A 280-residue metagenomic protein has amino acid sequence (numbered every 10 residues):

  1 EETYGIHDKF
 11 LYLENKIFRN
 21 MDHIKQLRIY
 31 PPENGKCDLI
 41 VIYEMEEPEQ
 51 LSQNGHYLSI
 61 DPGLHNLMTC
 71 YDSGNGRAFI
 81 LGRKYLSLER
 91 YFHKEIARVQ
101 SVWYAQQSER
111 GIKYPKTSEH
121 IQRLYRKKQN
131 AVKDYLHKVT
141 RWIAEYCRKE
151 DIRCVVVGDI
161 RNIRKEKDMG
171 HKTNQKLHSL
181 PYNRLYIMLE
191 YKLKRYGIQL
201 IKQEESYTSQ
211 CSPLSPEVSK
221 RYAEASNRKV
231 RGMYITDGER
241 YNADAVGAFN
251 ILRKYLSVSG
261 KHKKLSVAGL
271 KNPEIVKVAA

Functional and structural regions predicted by a protein language model:
E1-P32, S179: Acidic carboxylate diad motif detector
E33-A280: Positively charged, helix-rich recognition surfaces that bind polyanionic ligands
